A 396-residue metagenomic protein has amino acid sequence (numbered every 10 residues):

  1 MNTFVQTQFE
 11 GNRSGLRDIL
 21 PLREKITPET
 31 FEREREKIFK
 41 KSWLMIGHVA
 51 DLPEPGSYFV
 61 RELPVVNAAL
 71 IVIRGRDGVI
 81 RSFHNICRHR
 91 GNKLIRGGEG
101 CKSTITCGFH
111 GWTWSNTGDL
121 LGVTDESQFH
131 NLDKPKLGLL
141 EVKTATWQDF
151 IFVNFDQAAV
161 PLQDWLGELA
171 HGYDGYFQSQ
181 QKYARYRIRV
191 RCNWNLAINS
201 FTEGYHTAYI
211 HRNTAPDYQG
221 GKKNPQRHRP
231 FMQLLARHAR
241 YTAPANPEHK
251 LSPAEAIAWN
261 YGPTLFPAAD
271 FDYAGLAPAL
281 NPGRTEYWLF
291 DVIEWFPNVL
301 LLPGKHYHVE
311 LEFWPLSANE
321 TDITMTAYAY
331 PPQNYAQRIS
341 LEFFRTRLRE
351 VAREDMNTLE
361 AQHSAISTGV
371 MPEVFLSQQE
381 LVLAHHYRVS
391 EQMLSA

Functional and structural regions predicted by a protein language model:
M1, L16-D18, A396: Non-catalytic, topology-defining segments of multipass membrane proteins
V5-L22: Short, contiguous pre-domain boundary segments
L20-P64, L70-I71: Non-catalytic accessory segments flanking enzyme active sites
F39-W43, N92, H206: Generic structural signal for secondary-structure transition and capping sites
K41-I46, P53-E54, V123-Q128, I293-P297: Short Pro/Gly-enriched beta-strand edge/turn motifs at strand-loop
L52-Q157, Q163-H171: Rieske [2Fe-2S] iron-sulfur-binding domain
R74, V79, N85, A145 (+1 more regions): C-terminal catalytic domain of Rieske-type non-heme iron oxygenases
